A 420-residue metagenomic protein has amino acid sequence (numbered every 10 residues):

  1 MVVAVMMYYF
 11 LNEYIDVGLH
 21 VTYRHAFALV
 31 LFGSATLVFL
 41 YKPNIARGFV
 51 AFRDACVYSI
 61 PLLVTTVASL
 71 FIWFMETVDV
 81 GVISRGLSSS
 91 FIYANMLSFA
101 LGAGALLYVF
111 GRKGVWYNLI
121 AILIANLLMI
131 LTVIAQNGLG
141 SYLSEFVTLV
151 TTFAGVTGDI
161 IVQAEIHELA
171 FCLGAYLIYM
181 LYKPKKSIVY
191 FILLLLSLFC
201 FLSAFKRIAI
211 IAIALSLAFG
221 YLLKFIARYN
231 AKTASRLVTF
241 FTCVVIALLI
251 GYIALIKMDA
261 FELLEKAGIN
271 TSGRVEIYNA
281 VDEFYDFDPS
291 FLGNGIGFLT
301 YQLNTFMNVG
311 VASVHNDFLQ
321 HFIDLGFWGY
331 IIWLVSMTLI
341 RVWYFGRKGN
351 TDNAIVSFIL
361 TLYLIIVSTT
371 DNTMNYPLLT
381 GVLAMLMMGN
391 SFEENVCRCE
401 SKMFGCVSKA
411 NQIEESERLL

Functional and structural regions predicted by a protein language model:
M1-N44, T66-E76, L364: N-terminal signal-anchor transmembrane segment
V2-M6, L173-Y176, F358-I365, T373-L420: Transmembrane alpha-helices of multi-pass inner-membrane enzymes
F27-V30, D54-V67, V80-Y108, Y117-I130: Aromatic-anchored transmembrane helix interface
Y41-V57, M180-F191, Y229-R236, R341-F358: Membrane-interface helix-loop-helix junctions at transmembrane boundaries of multi-pass membrane enzymes, predominantly
A55-S59, A218, I226, L325-I365 (+1 more regions): Hydrophobic transmembrane alpha-helices and their immediate junctions
G114-Y142, I160-L223: Alpha-helical transmembrane segments of multi-pass inner-membrane proteins
F153, R228-L237, L248-A280, Y301-N304: Flexible juxtamembrane loops connecting transmembrane helices in multi-pass membrane enzymes that build or modify
L264-L325, G349: Long extracytoplasmic/lumenal interhelical loops at the membrane interface of multi-pass membrane proteins
